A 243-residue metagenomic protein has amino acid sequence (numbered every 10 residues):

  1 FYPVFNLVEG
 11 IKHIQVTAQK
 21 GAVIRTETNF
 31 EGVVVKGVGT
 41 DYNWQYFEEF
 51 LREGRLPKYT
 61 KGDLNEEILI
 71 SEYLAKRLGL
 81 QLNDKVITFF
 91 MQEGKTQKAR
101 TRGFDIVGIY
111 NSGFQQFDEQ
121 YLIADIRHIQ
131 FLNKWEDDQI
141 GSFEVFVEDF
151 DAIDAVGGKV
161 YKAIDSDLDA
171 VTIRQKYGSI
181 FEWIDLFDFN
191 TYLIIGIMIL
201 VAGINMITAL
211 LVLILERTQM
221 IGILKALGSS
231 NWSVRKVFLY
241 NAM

Functional and structural regions predicted by a protein language model:
Y2-I123, R127-D137: A structural signal for hydrophobic secondary-structure junctions, strongest on transmembrane helix-loop-helix units
Q15-A18, T172, S233: Short loop/edge segments at beta-strand edges and connector loops that shape dinucleotide/nucleotide cofactor-binding
N83, G228, N241: Conserved G/P- and acidic residue-centered "switch" motifs that form tight phosphate/ATP-binding loops in soluble
Q92-G94, K98-T191: Mechanotransmission and gating elements of multispan inner-membrane complexes involved in transport and envelope
D185-G222, M243: Hydrophobic alpha-helical transmembrane segments of multi-pass inner-membrane transport and secretion
K236-M243: Selective transmembrane-helix segments that form parts of the transport pathway or gating/packing helices in multipass
